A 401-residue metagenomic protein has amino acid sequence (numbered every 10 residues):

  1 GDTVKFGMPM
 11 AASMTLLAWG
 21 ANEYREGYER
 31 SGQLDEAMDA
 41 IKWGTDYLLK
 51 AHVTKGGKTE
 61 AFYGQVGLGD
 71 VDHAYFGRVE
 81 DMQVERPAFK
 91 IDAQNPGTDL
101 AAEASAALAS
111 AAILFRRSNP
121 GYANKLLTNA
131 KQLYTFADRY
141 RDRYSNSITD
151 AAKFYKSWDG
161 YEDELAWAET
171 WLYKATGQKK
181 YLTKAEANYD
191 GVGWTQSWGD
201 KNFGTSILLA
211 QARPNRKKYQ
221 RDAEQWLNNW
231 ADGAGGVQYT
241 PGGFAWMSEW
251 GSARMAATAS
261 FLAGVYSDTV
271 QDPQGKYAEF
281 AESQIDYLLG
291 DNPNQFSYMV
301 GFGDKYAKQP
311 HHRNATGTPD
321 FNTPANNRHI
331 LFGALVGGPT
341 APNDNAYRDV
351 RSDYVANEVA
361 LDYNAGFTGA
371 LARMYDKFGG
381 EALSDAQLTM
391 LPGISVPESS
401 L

Functional and structural regions predicted by a protein language model:
G1-A11, R117, A123-L127, K131 (+2 more regions): N-terminal carbohydrate-binding/catalytic regions of secreted carbohydrate-active enzymes
G1-E23, Q65-E103, A107, A111 (+3 more regions): Aromatic (Trp/Tyr) and acidic
W19-W43, V84-D92, S110-L127: Short coil/linker segments at helix-helix boundaries
R25, V53, R116, D138 (+5 more regions): Helix-capping and short linker residues that terminate individual alpha-solenoid repeat units
A40-G57: Carboxylate/His-rich catalytic cores and anion/metal-binding grooves
H52-G64, R141-N146, G177, S297: Proline-centered turn/helix-capping motifs that create local helix->coil transitions or kinks
N146-S157, Q196, Y239-E249, G301: Acidic, Ser/Thr-rich low-complexity linear motifs
Y189-Q196: Solenoid-like repeat scaffolds
